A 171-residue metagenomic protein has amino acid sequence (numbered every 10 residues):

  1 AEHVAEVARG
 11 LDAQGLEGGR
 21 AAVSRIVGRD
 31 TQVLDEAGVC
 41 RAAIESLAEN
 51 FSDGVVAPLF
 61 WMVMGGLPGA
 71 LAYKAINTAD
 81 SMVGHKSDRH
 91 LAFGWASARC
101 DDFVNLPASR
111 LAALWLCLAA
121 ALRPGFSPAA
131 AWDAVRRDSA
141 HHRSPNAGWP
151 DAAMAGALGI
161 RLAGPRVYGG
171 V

Functional and structural regions predicted by a protein language model:
A1-A72, I76, G84-V171: Hydrophobic alpha-helical transmembrane segments
S81: RNA/tRNA-interacting regions in translation and RNA-turnover enzymes
